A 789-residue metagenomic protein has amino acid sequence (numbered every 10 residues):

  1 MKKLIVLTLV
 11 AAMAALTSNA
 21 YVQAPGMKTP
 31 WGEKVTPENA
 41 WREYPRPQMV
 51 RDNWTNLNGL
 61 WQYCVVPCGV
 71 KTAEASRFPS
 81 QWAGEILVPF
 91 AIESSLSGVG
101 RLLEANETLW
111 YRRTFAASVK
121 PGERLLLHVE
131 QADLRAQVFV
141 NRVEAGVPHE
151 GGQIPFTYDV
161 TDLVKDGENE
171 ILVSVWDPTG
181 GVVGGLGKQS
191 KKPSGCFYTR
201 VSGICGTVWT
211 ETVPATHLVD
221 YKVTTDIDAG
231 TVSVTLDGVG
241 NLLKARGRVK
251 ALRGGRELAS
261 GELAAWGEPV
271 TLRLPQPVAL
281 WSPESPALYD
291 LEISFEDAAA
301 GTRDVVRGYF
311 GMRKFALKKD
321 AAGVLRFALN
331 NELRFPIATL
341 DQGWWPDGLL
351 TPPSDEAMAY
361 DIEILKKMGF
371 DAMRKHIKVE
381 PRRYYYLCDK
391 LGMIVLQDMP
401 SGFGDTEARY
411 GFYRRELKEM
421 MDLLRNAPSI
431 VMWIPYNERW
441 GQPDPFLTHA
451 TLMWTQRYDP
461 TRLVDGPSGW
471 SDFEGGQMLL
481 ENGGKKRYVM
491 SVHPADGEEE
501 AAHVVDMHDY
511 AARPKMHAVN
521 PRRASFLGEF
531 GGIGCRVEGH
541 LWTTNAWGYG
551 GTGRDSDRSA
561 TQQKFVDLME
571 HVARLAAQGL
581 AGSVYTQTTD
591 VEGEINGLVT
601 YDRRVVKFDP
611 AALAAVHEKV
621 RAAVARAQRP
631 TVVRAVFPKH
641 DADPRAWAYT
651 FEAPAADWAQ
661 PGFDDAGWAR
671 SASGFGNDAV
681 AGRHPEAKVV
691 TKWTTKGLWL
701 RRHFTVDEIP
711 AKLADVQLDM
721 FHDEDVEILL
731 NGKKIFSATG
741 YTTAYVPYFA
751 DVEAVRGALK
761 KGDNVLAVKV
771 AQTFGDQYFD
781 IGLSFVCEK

Functional and structural regions predicted by a protein language model:
L7-A15: Bacterial N-terminal signal peptides
A20-L96, S174, P178-V183, K188 (+11 more regions): Accessory carbohydrate-binding/adhesion or oligomerization-edge regions at the termini of glycan-active proteins
M49-A73, A132, T199-G203, T216 (+5 more regions): Substrate-binding clefts and catalytic carboxylate motifs of secreted carbohydrate-active enzymes
Q62-V66, R101-L218, N241, G254 (+4 more regions): Accessory beta-strand-rich segments of carbohydrate-active enzymes
I92-A116, P121-N141, G146-H149, V183 (+4 more regions): Active-site-adjacent substrate/metal-binding segments within catalytic domains of carbohydrate-active enzymes
V140, T231-L263, V270: Beta-strand-rich binding/interaction modules
P214-L242, G323-R326, V620-T631: Surface beta-strand/loop "capping" patches
I362-E363, A372-R604: Substrate-binding/catalytic cleft of secreted carbohydrate-active enzymes, primarily glycoside hydrolases
